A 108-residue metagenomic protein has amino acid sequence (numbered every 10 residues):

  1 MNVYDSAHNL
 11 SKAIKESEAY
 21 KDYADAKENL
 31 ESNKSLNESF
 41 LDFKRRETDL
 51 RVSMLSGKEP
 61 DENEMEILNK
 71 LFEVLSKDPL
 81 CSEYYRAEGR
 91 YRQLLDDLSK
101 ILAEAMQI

Functional and structural regions predicted by a protein language model:
M1-I108: Terminal, compositionally biased segments used for targeting/anchoring and flexible tails
